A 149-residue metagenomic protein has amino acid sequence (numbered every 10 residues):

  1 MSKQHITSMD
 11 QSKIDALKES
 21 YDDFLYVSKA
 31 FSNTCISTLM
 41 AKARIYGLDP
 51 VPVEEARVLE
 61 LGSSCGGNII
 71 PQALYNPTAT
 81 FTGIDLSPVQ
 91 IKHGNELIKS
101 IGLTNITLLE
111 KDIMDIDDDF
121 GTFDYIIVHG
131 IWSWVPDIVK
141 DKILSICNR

Functional and structural regions predicted by a protein language model:
D23, F31-E55: Conserved alpha-helix/loop element of class I SAM-dependent methyltransferases that forms part of the SAM/SAH-binding
E54-S64: Conserved class I S-adenosyl-L-methionine
C65-T78: Conserved SAM-binding loop of SAM-dependent methyltransferases across substrates and taxa, primarily the Class I
T80-D85: Conserved SAM-binding motif I beta-strand of class I
S87-V89: Conserved SAM/SAH-binding beta-strand->alpha-helix loop
G102-I113: Conserved SAM-binding strand-loop segment of SAM-dependent methyltransferases
D117-I126: A short acidic, Gly/Pro-enriched loop at the edge of an enzyme's catalytic core that lines a small-molecule cofactor
D141-R149: A short glycine-rich, Lys/Arg-flanked "PGG" loop and its adjoining helix->strand segment in the class I
